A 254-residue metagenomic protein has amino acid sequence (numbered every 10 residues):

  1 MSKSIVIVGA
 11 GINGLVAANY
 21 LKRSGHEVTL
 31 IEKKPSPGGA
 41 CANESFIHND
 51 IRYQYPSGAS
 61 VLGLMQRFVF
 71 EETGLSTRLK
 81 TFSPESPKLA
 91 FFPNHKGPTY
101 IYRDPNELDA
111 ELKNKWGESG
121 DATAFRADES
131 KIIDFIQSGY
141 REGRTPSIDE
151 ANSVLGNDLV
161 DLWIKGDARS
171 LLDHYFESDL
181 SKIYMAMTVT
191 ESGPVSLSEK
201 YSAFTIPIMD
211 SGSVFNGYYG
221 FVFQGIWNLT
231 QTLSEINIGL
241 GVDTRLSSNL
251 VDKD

Functional and structural regions predicted by a protein language model:
K3-D134: N-terminal glycine-rich phosphate/pyrophosphate-binding loop and immediately adjacent elements
A10, V16, E107, A124 (+3 more regions): Generic recognition of stable, solvent-exposed alpha-helical segments in well-folded globular domains
S24, L171-Y175, T232, I236 (+1 more regions): Generic, well-ordered alpha-helical scaffold segments in large soluble proteins
I31-E32, I183-Y184, L246: General beta-strand structural signal in soluble alpha/beta enzymes
P37-A40, E191-V195, D252-K253: Flexible loop/turn segments at secondary-structure boundaries
H95-K200: Rossmann-like flavin
E199-I208: Flexible hinge/switch segments at interdomain interfaces of large molecular machines
I208-K253: Helical element adjacent to the flavin cofactor pocket in flavoenzyme catalytic cores
